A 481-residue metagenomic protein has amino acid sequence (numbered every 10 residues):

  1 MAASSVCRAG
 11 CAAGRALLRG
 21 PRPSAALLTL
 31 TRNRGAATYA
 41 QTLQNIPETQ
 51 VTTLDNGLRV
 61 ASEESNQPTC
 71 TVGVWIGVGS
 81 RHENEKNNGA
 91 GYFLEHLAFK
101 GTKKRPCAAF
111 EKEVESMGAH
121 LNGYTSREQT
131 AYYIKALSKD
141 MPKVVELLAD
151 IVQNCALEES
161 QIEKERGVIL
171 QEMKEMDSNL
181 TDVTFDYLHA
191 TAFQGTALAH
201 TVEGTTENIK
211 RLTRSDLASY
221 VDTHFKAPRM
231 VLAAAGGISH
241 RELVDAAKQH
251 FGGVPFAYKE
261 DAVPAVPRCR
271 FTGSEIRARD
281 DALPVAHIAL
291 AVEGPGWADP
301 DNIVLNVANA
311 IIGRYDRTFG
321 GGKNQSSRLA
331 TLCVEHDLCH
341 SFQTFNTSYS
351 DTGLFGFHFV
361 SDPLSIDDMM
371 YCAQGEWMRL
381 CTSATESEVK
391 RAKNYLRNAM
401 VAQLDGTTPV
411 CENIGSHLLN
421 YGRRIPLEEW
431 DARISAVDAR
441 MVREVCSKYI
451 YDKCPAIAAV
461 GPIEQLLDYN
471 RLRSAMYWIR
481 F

Functional and structural regions predicted by a protein language model:
A2-R34, P47, T53, K100 (+5 more regions): Charge-rich, well-structured scaffold segments of protease-associated domains
A37: Metal-centered catalytic cores of metalloenzymes
Q41-Q44: Short loop/turn motifs at secondary-structure junctions and domain boundaries
E48-E63: Mature N-terminal segment immediately following signal peptide/propeptide cleavage in secreted/periplasmic
G57, E64-V114, L188, P300-G313: Active/ligand-binding-proximal structured segments within catalytic/core domains that scaffold catalytic residues
S62, N84, Y220-T223: Short, flexible, glycine/charge-rich loop motifs used to bind or transfer phosphoryl groups or to couple energy/partner
E63-S65, W75-G79, Y124, K135 (+1 more regions): Acidic/polar N-terminal loop/beta-strand segments that form early-domain functional surfaces
F93, V307, F319, K323-R328: Conformational gate/switch positions in structured elements
